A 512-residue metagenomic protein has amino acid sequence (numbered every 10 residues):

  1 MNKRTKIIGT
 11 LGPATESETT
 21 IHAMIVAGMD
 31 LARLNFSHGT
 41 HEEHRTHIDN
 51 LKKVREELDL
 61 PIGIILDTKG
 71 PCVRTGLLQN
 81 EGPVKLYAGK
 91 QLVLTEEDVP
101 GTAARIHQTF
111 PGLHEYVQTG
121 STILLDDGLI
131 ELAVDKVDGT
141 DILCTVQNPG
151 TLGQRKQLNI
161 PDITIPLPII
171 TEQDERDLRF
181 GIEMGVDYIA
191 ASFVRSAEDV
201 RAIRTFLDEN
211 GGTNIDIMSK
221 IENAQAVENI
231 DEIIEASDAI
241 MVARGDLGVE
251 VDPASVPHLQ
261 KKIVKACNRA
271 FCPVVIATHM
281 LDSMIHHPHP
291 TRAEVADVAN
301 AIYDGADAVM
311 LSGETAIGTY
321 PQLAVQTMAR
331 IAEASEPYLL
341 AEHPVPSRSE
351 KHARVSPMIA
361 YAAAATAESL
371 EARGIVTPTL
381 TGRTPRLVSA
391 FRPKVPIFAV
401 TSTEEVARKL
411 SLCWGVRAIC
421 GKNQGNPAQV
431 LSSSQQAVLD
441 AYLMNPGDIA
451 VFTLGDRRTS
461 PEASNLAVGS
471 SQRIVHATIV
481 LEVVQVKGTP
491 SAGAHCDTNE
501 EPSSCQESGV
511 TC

Functional and structural regions predicted by a protein language model:
M1-E500, C505, T511-C512: Non-catalytic helical/linker scaffolds that mediate oligomerization, partner binding, and domain coupling around large
